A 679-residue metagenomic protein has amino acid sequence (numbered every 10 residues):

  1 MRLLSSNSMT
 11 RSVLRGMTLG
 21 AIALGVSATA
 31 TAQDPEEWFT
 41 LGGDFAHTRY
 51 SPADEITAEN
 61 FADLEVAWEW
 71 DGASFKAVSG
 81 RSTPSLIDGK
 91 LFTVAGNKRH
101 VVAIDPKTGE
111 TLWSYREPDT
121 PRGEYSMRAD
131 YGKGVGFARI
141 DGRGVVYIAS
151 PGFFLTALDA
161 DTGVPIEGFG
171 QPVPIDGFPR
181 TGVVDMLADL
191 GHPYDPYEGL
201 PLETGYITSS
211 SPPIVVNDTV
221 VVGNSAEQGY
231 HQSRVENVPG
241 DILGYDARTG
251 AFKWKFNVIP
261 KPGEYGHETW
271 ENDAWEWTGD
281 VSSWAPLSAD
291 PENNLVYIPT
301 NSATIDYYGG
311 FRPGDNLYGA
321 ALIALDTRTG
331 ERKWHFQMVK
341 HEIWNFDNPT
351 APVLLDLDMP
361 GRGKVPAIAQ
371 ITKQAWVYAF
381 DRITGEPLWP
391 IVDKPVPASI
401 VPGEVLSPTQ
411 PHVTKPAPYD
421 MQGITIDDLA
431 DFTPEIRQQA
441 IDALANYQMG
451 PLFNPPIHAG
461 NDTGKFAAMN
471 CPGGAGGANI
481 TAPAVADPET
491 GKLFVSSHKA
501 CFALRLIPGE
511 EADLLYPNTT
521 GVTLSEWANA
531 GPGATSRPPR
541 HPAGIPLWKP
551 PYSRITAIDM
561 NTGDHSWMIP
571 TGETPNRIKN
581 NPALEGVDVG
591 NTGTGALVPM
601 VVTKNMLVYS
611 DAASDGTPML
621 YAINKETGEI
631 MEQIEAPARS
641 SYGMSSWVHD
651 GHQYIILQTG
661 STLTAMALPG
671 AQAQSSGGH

Functional and structural regions predicted by a protein language model:
M1-S12: N-terminal secretory signal peptides that target proteins for export/translocation
G25-S27: N-terminal signal peptide c-region/cleavage motif recognized by signal peptidases
A32-E55, T409-P418, I424-Q438, D442 (+1 more regions): N-terminal pre-domain segments of enzymes
A32-F75, L86, T556: Mature N-terminal segment immediately following signal peptide/propeptide cleavage in secreted/periplasmic
W38-G42, A77-H100, S126-F154, G205-R234 (+11 more regions): Repeat-blade elements of multi-bladed beta-propeller folds
E59-A73, V101-Y125, D141, L155-E203 (+9 more regions): Extracytoplasmic/lumenal domain signature
S288, Q410-F502, E510-E511, R554-A557: Long, low-complexity segments enriched in small/aliphatic residues
